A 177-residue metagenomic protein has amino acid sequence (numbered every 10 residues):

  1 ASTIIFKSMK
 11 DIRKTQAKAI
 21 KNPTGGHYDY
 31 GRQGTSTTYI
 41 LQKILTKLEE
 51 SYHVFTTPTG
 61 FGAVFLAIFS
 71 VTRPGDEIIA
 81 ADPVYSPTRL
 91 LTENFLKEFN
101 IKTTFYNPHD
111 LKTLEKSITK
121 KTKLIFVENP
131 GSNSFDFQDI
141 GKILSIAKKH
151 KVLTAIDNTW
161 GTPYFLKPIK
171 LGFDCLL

Functional and structural regions predicted by a protein language model:
S2-K7: Glycine-rich beta-alpha junction loops
M9-I12, L114-K116: Short, solvent-exposed polar/charged micro-motifs at secondary-structure junctions
K10-G62, R89-N94: Conserved N-terminal alpha-helix of the aminotransferase class I/II PLP-enzyme fold
V54-L177: Conserved PLP-enzyme active-site core in the AAT-like
